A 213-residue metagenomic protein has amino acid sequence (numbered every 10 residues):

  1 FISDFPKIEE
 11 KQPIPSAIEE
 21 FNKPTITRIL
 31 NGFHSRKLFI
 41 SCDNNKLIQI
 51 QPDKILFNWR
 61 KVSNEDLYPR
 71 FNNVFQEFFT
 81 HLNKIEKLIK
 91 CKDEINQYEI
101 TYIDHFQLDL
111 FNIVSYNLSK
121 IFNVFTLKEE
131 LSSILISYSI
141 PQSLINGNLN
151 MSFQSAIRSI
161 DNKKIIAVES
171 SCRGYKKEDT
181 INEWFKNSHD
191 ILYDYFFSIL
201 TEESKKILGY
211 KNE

Functional and structural regions predicted by a protein language model:
F1-R28, Q107-E213: C-terminal interaction module
S16-L67: Long, hydrophobic/aromatic-enriched structural stretches that serve as scaffold segments
F33, D43, I50, D93 (+2 more regions): A generic structural signal for short, non-catalytic loop/turn and secondary-structure boundary residues
D43, F78, L149-F153: Short, surface-exposed coil-to-beta transition loops
I48-Y68, E94-I103, N162-Y175: Glycine-rich, often proline-containing surface loops adjacent to acidic residues and nearby aromatics that form
N64-F75, E178, N182: Short, charged/polar micro-motifs that form catalytic or ligand-binding hotspots
F71-L82, F185-L192: Well-ordered, non-membrane alpha-helical segments in soluble/globular domains
Q76-E94: Secondary-structure boundary elements
